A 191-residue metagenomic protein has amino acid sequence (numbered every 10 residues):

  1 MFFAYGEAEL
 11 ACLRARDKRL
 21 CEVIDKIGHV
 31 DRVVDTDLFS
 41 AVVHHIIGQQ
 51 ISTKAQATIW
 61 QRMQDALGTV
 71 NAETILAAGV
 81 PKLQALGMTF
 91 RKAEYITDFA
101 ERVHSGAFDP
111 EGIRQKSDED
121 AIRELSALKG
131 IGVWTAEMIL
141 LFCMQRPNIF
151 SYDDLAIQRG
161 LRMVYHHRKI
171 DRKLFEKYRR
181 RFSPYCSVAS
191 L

Functional and structural regions predicted by a protein language model:
M1-V30, E119-D120, V133-L191: C-terminal accessory module of base-excision DNA glycosylases/AP lyases that mediates lesion recognition and DNA
E7, D37-A41, A77-A78, I122: Alpha-helical scaffolds flanking conserved acidic
R19-V23, I51-S52, Q56-A127, R181-S183 (+1 more regions): Alpha-helical ds-nucleic-acid-binding substructure associated with the helix-hairpin-helix region of base-excision DNA
V34, K54, T58, V70 (+6 more regions): Alpha-helix N-cap and coil->helix boundary residues
T36-Q50: Alpha-helical scaffold segments that form or flank carboxylate-/histidine-based iron centers
V42-H44, L83, R179: Amphipathic alpha-helical segments that form the core helices of the histone-fold
H44, G48, Q61, T97-E101 (+3 more regions): Generic alpha-helical structural context detector
